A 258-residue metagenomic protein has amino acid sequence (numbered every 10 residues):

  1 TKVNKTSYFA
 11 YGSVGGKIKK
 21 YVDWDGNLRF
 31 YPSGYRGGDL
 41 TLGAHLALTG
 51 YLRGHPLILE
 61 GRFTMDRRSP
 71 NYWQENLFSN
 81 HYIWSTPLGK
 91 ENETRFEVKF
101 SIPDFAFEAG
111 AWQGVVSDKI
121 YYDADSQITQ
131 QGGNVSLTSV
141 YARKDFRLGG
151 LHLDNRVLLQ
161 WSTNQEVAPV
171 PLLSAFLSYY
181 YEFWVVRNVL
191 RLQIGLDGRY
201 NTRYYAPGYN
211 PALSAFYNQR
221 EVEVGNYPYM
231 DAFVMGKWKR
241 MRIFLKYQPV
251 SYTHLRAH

Functional and structural regions predicted by a protein language model:
T1-R256: Exposed, low-structure sequence patches enriched in small/polar residues
